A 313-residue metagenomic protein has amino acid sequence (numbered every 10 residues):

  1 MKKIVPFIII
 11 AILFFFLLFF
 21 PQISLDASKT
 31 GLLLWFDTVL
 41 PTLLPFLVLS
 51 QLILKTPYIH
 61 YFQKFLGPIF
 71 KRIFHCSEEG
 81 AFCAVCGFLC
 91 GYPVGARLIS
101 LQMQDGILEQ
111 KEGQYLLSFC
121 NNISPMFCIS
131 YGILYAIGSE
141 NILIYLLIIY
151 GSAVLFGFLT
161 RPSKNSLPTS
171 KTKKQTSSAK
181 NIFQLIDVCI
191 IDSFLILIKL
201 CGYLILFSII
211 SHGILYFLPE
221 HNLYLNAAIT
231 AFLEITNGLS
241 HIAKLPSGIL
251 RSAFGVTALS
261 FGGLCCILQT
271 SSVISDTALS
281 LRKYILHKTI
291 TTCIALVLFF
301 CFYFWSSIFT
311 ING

Functional and structural regions predicted by a protein language model:
M1-I8: N-terminal membrane topogenic signal
K2, L134-Q175, S272-G313: Juxtamembrane and boundary regions of transmembrane helices in multi-pass small-molecule transporters and channels
I8-V48, L52, L146-H221, T310-G313: Selected transmembrane alpha-helices and immediately adjacent juxtamembrane segments of polytopic inner-membrane
F14, Q51-K55, E112-C120, Q175-T176 (+1 more regions): Short, amphipathic, aromatic/basic-enriched membrane-interface segments that mark the entry/exit of transmembrane
L18-K29, K55-I59, S130-G132, I210-H221 (+3 more regions): Transmembrane helix-loop junctions in multi-pass membrane proteins
P41, P45-L98: Membrane helical hairpin/interfacial module
Y58, I186-L259: Transmembrane helical segments that form the transport core of multi-pass membrane transport proteins
I73-I137, I229-S275: Alpha-helical membrane segments and immediately flanking helix-loop junctions that form or couple to the substrate/ion
